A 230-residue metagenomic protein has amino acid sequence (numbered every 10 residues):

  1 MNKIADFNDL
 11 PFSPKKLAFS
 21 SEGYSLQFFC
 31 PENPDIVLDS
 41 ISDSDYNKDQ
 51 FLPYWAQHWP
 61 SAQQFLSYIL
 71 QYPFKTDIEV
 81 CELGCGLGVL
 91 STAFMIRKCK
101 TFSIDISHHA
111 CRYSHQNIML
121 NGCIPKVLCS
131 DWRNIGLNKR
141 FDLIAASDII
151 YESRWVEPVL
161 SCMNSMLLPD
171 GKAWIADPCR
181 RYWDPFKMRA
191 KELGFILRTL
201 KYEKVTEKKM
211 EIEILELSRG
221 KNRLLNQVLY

Functional and structural regions predicted by a protein language model:
M1-Y230: S-adenosylmethionine-dependent methyltransferases
